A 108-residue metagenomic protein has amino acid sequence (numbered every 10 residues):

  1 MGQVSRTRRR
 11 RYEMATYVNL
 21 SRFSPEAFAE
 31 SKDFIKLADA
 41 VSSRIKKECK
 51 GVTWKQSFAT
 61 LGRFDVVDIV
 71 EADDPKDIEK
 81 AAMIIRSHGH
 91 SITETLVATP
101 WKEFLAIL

Functional and structural regions predicted by a protein language model:
M1, D68, E94: Short, flexible active-site loop motifs that bind/organize anionic cofactors or intermediates
Q3-K47, T60-F64, K102-L108: Short S/T/G/P-rich N-terminal loop/turn motif that feeds into the first structured element of a domain
V18-R22, F58-A81: Short, well-ordered beta-strand segments in beta-rich or mixed alpha/beta enzyme and ligand-binding folds
K50, G62-F64, G89-S91: A generic structural signal for short beta-strands and their flanking turns/coil linkers
G51-S57, T93-E94: A short linear hydrophobic-aromatic micro-motif
A72-K102: An amphipathic, aromatic/His-enriched active-site/gating alpha helix that lines ligand/cofactor pockets
